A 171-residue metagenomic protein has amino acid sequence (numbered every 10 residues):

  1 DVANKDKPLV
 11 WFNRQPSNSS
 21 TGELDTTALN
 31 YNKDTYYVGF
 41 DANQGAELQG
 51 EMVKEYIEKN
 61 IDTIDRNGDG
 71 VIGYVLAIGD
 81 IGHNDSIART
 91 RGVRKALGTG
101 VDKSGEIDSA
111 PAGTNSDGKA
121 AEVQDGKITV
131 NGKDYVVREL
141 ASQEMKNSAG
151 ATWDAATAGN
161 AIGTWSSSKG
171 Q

Functional and structural regions predicted by a protein language model:
D1-Q171: A residue-level marker of the well-folded mature domains of exported/periplasmic proteins
